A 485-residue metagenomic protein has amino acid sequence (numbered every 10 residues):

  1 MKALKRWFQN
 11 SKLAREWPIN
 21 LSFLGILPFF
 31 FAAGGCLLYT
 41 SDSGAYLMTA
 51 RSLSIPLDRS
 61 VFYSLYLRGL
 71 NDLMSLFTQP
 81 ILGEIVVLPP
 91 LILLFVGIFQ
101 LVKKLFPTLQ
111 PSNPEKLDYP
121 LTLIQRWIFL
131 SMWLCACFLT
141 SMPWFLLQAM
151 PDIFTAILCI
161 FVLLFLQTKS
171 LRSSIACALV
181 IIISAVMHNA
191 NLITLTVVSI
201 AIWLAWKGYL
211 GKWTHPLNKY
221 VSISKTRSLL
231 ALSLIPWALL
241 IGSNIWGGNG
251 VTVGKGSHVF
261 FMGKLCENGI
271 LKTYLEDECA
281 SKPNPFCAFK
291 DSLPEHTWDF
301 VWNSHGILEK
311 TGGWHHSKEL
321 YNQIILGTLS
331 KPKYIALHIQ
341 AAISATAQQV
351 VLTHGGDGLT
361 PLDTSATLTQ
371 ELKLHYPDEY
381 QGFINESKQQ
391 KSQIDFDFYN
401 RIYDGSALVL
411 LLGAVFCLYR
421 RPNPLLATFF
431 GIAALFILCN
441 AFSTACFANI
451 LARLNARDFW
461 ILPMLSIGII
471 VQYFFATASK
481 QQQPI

Functional and structural regions predicted by a protein language model:
M1-P28, E115-I128, S224-K225, L229 (+3 more regions): Start-transfer (signal-anchor) and selected internal transmembrane alpha helices of multi-pass inner/ER membrane
K12-Y39, C137-F138, L232-I245: Transmembrane signal-anchor helices characteristic of membrane glycosylation enzymes that use polyprenol
P28, F77-L88, A341-A433, I437: Membrane-interface anchor segments at the N-terminal boundary of transmembrane helices in multi-pass membrane enzymes
A33-L47, S54-L70, M74-T78: Extracytoplasmic catalytic/substrate-binding loops of multi-pass membrane glycan-assembly enzymes
P143-F154: Short acidic/glycine- and proline-prone juxtamembrane loop motifs at membrane-interface regions of multi-pass membrane
F154-S173, C177, I181, V198-S199 (+1 more regions): Specific aromatic-rich, kink-prone transmembrane helix
I175-H188, S233-L240: Membrane-interface alpha helices of multi-pass inner-membrane proteins
T252-E379: Membrane-proximal stem/loop segments at transmembrane-domain junctions that anchor or position
